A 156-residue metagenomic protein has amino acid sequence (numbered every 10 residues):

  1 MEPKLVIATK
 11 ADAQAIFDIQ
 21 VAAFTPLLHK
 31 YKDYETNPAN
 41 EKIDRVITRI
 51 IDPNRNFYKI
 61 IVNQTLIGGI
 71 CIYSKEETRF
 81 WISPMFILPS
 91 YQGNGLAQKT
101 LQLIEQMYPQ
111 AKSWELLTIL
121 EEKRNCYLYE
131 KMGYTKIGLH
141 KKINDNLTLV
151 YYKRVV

Functional and structural regions predicted by a protein language model:
K4-D18: A short beta-loop-alpha structural element at the N-terminal edge of CoA-dependent acyl/N-acetyltransferase catalytic
V21-V46, R55: Conserved GNAT-fold acetyl-CoA-binding loop/helix
K59, T65-S74, W81-F86: Conserved beta-strand in the GNAT
T78, E122-K123, I143-T148: Short acidic/glycine-enriched loop/turn segments that link adjacent beta-strands
M85-Q92, T118-L120: A short, internal acetyl-CoA/4′-phosphopantetheine-binding micro-motif in the GNAT/acyltransferase core
Y91, G95-L103: Conserved acetyl-CoA pyrophosphate-binding loop and the N-cap/start of the following alpha-helix in GNAT-like
Q98-K99, Q106, E121-L139: Conserved active-site alpha-helix within GNAT-family acetyltransferase domains
M107-I119: Conserved GNAT acetyl-CoA-binding A-motif
